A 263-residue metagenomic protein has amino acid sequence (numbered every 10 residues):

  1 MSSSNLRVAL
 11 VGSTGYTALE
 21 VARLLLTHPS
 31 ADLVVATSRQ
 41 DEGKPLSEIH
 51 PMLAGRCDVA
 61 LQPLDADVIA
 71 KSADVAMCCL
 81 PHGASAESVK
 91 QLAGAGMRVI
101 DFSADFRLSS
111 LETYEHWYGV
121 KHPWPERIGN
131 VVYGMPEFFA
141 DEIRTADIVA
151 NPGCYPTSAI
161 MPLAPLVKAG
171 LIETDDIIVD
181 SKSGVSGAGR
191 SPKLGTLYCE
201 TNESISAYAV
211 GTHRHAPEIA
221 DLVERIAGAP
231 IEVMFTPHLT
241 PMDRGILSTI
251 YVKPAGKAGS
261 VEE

Functional and structural regions predicted by a protein language model:
S2-E203, Y208-V210, G228: N-terminal Rossmann-like NAD(P) cofactor-binding subdomain of oxidoreductases, focused on the glycine-rich
S186-E263: Charged docking surfaces used in two-component/phosphorelay signaling
